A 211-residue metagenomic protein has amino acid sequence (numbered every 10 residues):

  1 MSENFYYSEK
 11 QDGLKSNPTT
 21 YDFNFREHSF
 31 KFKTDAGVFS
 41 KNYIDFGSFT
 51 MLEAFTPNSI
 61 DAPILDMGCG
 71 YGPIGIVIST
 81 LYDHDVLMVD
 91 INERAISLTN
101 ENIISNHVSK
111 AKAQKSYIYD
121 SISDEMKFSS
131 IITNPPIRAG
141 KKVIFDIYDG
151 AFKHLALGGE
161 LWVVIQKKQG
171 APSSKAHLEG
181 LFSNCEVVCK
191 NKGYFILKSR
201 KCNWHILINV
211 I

Functional and structural regions predicted by a protein language model:
M1-R26, G37: N-terminal auxiliary segments of SAM/dcSAM-dependent transferases
D35-L52: Conserved SAM-binding loop and adjacent beta-strand
G47-D124, S130-T133: Conserved SAM/SAH cofactor-binding pocket of Class I
S129-K142: A short SAM/SAH-binding and catalytic strip from SAM-dependent methyltransferases
F145-L157: A short glycine-rich, Lys/Arg-flanked "PGG" loop and its adjoining helix->strand segment in the class I
G158-I165: Conserved beta-strand signature within the Rossmann-like core of class I S-adenosyl-L-methionine
Q166-L181: Conserved class I S-adenosyl-L-methionine
K190-I211: Core SAM-dependent methyltransferase catalytic element
